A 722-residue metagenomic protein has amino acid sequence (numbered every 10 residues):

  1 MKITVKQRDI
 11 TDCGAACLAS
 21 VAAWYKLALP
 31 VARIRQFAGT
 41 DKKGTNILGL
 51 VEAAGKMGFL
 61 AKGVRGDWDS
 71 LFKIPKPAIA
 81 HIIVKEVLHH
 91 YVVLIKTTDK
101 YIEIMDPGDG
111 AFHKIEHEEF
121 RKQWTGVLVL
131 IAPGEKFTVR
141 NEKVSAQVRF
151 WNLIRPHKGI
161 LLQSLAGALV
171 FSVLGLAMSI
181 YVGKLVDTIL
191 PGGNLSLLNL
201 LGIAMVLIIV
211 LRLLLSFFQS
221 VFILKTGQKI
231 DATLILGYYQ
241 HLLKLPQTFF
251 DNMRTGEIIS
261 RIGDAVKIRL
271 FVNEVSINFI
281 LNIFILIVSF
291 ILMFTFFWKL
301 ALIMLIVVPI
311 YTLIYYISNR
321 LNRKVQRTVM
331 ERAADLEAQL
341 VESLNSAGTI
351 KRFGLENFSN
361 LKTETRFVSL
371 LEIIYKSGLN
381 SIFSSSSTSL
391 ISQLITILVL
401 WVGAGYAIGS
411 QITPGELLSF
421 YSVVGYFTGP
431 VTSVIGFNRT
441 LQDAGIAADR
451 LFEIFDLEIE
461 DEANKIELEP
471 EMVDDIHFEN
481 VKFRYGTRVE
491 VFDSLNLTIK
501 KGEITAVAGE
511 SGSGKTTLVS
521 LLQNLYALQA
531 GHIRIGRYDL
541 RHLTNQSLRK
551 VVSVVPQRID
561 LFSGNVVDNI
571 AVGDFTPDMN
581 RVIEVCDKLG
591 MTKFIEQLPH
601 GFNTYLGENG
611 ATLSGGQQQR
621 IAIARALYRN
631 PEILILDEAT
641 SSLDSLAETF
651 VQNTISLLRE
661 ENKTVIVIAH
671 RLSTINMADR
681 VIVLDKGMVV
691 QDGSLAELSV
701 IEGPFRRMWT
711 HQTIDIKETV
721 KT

Functional and structural regions predicted by a protein language model:
M1-I74, V87-L88, T98: Cysteine-nucleophile protease catalytic domains, especially the papain-like/related folds used in DUB/UBL proteases
A15, A38-T45, V51, F72-G167 (+1 more regions): Noncatalytic regulatory segments and standalone regulatory/sensor domains
G159-K184, L201, M205, I223-L224 (+5 more regions): Alpha-helical segments in transporter systems
L162-L215, F222, F294-K299, S410-P414: Transmembrane helix-loop-helix hairpins at lipid-water interfaces of multipass membrane proteins, especially the type-1
I203-R212, S216, N278-T328, V399-I412 (+1 more regions): Transmembrane helices of ABC transporter permease
L236, Q240-E257, T328-K376, A448 (+2 more regions): Loop segments that connect adjacent transmembrane helices in multi-pass transporters
R332, L336, K351-L355, L379 (+1 more regions): Cytosolic ends of transmembrane helices, especially the final helix of ABC transmembrane type-1 domains
P470-T722: ABC-type nucleotide-binding domain
